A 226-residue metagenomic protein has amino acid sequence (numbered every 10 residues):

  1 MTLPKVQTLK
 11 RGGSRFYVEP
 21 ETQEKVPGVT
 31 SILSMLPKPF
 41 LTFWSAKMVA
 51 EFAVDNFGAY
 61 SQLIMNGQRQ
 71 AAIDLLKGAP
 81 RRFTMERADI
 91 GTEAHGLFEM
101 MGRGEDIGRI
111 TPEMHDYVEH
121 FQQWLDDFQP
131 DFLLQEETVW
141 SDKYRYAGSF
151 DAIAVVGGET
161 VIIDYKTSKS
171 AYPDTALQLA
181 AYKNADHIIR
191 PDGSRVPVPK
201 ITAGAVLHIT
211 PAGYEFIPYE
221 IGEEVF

Functional and structural regions predicted by a protein language model:
M1-A147: Metal-dependent nuclease catalytic cores that hydrolyze phosphodiester bonds in DNA/RNA, characterized by
E113, E137-F226: Nucleic-acid nuclease catalytic cores
